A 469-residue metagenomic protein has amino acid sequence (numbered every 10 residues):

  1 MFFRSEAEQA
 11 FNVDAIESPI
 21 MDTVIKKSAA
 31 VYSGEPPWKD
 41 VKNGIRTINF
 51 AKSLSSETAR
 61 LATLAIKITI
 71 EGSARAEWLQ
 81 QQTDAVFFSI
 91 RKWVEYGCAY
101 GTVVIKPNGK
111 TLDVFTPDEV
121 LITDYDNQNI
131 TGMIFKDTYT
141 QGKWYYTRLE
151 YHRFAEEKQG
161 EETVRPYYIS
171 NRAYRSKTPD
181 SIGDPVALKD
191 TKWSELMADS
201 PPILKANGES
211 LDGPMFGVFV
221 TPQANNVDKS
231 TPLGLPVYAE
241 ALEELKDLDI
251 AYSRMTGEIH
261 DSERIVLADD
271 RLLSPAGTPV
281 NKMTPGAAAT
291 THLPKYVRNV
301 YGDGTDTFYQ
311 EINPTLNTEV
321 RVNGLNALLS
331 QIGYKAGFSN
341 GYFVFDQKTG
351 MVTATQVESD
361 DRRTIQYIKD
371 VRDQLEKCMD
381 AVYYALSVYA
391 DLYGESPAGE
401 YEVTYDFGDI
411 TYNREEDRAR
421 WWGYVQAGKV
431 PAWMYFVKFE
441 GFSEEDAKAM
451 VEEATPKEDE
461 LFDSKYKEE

Functional and structural regions predicted by a protein language model:
M1-W144, Y466-E469: Extended, helix-rich architectural segments
E17, G341-F345, E415, A432-Y435 (+1 more regions): Extended hydrophobic-aromatic, low-complexity segments
A76, L329, Y383, A432-W433: Generic structural marker for isolated residues within well-ordered, non-membrane alpha-helices of soluble domains
V86-Y100, I105, M255-E263, D269 (+2 more regions): C-terminal amphipathic alpha-helical
V104-L235: Extended, regular secondary-structure scaffolds
L196-Q356, I410: Extended, charged amphipathic alpha-helical segments
I312, L316, G324, Q331 (+4 more regions): Charged, long alpha-helical assembly modules
W422-E469: Activation/maturation switch segments at domain boundaries
